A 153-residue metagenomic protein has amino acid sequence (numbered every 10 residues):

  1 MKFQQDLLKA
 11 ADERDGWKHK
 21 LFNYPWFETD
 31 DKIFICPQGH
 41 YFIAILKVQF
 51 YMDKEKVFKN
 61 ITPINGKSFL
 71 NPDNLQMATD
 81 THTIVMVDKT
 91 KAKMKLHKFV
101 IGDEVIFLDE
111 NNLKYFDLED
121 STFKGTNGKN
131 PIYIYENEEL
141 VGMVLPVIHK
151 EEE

Functional and structural regions predicted by a protein language model:
M1-E153: Extended macromolecule-engaging scaffold surfaces, prototypically the DNA polymerase sliding clamp/PCNA/9-1-1 ring
